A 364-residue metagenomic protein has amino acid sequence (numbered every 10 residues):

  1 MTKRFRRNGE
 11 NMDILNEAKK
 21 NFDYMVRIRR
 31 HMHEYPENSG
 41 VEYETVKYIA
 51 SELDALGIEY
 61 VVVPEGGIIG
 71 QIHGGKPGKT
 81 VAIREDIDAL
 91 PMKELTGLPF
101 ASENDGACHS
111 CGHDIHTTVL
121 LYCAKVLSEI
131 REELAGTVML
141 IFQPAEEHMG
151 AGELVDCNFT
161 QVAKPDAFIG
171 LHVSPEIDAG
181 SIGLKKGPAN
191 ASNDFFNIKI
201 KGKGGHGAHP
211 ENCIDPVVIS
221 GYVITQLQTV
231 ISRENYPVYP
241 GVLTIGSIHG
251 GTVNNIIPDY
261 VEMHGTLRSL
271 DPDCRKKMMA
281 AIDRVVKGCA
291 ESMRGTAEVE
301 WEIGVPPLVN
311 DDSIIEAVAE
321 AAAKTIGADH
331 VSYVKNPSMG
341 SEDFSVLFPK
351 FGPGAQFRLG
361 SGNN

Functional and structural regions predicted by a protein language model:
M1-N11: Short, Lys/Arg-enriched N-terminal segments with co-localized hydrophobic residues within the first ~10-30 amino acids
M12-H109, D114, T118-L134: Acidic/His- and Gly-rich active-site-bordering loop/insert found across diverse amide/peptide-bond hydrolases
N21-I28, V41-E52, K79, A107 (+13 more regions): General structural feature for long, well-ordered alpha-helical segments within catalytic domains of soluble enzymes
M32, I83, H113, L140 (+6 more regions): Divalent metal-coordination and catalytic microenvironments
A82-R84, P91, F196, A355-G362: Non-cysteine beta-strand/loop elements that form the S-adenosyl-L-methionine
L90-M92, L98-C108, I115, L127-I248 (+2 more regions): Histidine/acidic-residue-rich, glycine-tolerant segments that coordinate divalent metal ions
V218-N364: Metal-dependent amide/peptide-bond hydrolase catalytic core, centered on the "pita-bread" metallohydrolase fold
